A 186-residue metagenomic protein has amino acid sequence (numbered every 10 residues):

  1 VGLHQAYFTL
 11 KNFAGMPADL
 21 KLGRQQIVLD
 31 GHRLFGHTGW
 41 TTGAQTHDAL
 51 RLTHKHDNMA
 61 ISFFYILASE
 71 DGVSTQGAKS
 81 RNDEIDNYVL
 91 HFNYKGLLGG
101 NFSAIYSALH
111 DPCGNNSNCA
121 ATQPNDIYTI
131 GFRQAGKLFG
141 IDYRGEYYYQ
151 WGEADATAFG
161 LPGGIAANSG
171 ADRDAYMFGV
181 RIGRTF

Functional and structural regions predicted by a protein language model:
V1-H47: Well-ordered mid-protein domain cores that form the structural environment of catalytic cofactors
A14-L20, T38-F186: Signature for the C-terminal beta-barrel architecture of outer-membrane proteins
